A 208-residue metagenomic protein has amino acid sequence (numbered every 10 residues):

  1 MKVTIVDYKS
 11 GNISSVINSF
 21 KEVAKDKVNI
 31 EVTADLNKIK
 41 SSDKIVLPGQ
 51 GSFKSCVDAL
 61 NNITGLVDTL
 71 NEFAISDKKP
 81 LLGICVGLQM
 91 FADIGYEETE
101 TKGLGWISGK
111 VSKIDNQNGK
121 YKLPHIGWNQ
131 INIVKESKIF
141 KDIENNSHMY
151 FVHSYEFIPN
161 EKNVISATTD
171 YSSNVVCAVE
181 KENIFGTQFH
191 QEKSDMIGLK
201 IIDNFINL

Functional and structural regions predicted by a protein language model:
M1, N146, E180-I184: Beta-strand-turn-beta hairpins that frame and shape the catalytic cleft of phosphate-ester-processing enzymes
M1-L81, K110-D115, I197-L208: N-terminal beta1-alpha1 cap of cysteine-dependent amidohydrolase-like domains
V3, I30, L81-L82, L104 (+2 more regions): Hydrophobic/aromatic residues located in beta-strands of well-ordered beta-sheets within soluble catalytic
S52-D58, Q89-T99, F189-Q191: A short secondary-structure junction motif
D68, I94-Y171: Pocket-forming structural segment of enzyme catalytic cores
G83, G87: Gly/Ala-rich beta-loop-alpha elbow adjacent to hydrolase catalytic centers
E156-L208: C-terminal and late-domain segments of enzyme folds
